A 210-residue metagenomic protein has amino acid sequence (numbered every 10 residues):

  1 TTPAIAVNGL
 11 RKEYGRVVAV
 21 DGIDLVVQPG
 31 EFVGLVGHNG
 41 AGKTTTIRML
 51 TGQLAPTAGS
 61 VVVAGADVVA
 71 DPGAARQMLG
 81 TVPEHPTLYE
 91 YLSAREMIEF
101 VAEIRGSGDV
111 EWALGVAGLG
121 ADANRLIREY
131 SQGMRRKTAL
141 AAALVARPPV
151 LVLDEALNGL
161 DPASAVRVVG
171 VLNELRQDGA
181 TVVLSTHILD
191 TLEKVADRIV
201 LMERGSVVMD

Functional and structural regions predicted by a protein language model:
G59-A70, A75: Conserved ABC transporter NBD signature motif
E99, E103-D122: Conserved ABC ATPase "signature" region
L140: Hydrophobic anchor residue at the start of the ABC signature
L151-E155: Catalytic Walker B motif of ABC-type/P-loop ATPase nucleotide-binding domains
